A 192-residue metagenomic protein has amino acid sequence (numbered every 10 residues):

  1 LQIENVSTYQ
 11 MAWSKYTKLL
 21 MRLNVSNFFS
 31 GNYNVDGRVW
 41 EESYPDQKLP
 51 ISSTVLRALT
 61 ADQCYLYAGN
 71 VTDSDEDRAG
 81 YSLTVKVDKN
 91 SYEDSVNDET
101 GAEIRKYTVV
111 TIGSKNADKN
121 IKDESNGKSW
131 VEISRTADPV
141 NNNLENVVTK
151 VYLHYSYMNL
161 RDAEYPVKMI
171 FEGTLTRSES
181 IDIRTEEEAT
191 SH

Functional and structural regions predicted by a protein language model:
Q2-H192: Intrinsically disordered, low-complexity regulatory regions in eukaryotic proteins
